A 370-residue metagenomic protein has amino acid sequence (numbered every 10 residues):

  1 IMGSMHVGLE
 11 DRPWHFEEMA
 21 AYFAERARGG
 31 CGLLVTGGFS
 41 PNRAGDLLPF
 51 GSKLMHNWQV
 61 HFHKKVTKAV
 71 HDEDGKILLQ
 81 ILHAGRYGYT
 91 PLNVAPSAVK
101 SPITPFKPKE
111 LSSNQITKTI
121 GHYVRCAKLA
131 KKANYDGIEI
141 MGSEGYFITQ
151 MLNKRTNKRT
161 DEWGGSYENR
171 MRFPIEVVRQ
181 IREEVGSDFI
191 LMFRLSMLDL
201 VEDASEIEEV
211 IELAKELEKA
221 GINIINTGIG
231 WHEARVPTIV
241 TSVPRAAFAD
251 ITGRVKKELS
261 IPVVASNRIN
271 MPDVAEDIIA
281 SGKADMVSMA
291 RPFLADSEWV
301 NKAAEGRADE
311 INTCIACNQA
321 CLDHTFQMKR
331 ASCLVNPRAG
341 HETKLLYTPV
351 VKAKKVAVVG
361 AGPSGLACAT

Functional and structural regions predicted by a protein language model:
I1-T370: Flavin-dependent oxidoreductase catalytic cores
